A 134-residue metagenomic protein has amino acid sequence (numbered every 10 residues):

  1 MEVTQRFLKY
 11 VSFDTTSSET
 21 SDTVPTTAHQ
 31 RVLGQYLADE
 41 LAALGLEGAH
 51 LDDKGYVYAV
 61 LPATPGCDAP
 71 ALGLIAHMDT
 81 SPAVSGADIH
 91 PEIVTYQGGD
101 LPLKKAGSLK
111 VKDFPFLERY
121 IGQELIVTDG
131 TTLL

Functional and structural regions predicted by a protein language model:
E2-A28, V127-T128: N-terminal capping segment at the start of a domain
Y10, Y36, Y56-Y58, Y96 (+2 more regions): Sequence-level detector for tyrosine residue identity
V11, T15-S18, L41, G45 (+1 more regions): Structural signal for hydrophobic packing residues in well-ordered secondary-structure cores of soluble enzyme domains
D22-I75, D79: A non-catalytic alpha/beta surface segment that caps or lines the substrate-entry region of metallo-dependent hydrolase
D68-L134: Active-site metal-coordination/substrate-binding segment of hydrolases, especially metallo-dependent peptidases
